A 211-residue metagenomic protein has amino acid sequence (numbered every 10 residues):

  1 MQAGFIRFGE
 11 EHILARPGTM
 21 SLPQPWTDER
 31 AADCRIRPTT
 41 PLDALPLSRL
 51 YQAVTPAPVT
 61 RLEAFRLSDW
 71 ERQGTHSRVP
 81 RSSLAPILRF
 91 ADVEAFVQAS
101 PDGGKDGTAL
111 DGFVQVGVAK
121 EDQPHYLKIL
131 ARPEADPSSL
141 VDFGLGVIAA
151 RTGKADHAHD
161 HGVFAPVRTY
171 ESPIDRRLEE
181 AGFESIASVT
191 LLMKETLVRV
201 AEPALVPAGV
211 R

Functional and structural regions predicted by a protein language model:
M1-Q2, D136-G153: Conserved acetyl-CoA-binding loop-helix of GNAT-fold acetyltransferases
A3-W26, R151-R211: Active-site/acyl-donor-binding loops of N-acyltransferases
I6-E121: Amide-forming acyltransferase catalytic core, primarily the GNAT-like/NAT-type and related acyltransferase folds
Y51-T55, G144-T152, L178: Hydrophobic, Leu/Ile/Phe/Ala-enriched alpha-helical segments that form helix-helix packing faces
V93, A99-D102, G117-A119, L130-P133 (+2 more regions): Structural motif
V93, D111-F113, P124, D160-G162 (+1 more regions): Active-site lining segments that contact anionic ligands and/or coordinate catalytic metals
K120-A135, V141: Conserved acetyl-CoA binding element of GNAT-fold acetyltransferases
